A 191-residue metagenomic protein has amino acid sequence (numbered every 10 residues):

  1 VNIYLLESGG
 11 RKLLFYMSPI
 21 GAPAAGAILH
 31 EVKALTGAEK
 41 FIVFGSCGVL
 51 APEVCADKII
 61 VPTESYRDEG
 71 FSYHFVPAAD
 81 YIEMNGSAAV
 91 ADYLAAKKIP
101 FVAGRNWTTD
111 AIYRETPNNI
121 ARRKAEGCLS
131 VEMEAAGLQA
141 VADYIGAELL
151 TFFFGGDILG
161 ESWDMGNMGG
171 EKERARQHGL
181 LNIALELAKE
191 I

Functional and structural regions predicted by a protein language model:
V1-A89: Metabolite-binding pocket within alpha/beta catalytic cores that recognizes anionic/polar moieties
D68-G70, R114-T116, I158-W163: Short acidic/His/Gly/Ser-rich catalytic and metal-binding motifs that mark active-site loops of diverse hydrolases
D80-E126: Active-site rim beta-loop-alpha module in soluble metabolic enzymes
A89-K97, V141, I183-I191: Generic non-transmembrane alpha-helical segments
I112-A140, G146-E148: C-terminal accessory segment of soluble enzyme catalytic cores
A136-K172: Zn-dependent metallopeptidase/amidohydrolase metal-coordination segment
L159-I191: His/Asp/Glu-rich mid-to-C-terminal helical/loop segments that flank catalytic regions of hydrolases
